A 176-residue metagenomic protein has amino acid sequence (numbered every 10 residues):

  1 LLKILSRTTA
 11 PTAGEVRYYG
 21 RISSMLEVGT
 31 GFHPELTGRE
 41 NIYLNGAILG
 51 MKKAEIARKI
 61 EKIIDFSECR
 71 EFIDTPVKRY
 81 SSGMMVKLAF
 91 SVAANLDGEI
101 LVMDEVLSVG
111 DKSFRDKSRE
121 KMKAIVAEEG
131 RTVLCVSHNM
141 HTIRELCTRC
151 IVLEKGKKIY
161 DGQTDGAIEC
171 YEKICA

Functional and structural regions predicted by a protein language model:
T12-G20, K158: ABC nucleotide-binding domain "signature motif"
S23, Y43, E55-F72: Conserved ABC ATPase "signature" region
R115-E128: Helical segment within the ABC ATPase nucleotide-binding domain
S137-H138: H-loop/switch region of ABC-family ATPase nucleotide-binding domains
I143-E145: A short, surface-exposed alpha-helical micro-motif characterized by mixed small hydrophobic and charged/polar residues
K155-G156, Y171: Conserved ABC ATPase "signature" C-loop
D161-G162: ABC ATPase "signature
